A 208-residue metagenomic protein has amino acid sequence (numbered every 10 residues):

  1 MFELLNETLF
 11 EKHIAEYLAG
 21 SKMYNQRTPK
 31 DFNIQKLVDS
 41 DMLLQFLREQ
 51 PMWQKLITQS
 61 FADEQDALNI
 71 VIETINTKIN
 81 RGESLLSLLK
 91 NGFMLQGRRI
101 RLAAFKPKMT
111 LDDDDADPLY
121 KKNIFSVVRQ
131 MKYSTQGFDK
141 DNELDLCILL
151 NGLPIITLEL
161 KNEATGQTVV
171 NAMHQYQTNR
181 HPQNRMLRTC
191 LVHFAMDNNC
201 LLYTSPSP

Functional and structural regions predicted by a protein language model:
M1-S205: An alpha-helical interface "stripe"
